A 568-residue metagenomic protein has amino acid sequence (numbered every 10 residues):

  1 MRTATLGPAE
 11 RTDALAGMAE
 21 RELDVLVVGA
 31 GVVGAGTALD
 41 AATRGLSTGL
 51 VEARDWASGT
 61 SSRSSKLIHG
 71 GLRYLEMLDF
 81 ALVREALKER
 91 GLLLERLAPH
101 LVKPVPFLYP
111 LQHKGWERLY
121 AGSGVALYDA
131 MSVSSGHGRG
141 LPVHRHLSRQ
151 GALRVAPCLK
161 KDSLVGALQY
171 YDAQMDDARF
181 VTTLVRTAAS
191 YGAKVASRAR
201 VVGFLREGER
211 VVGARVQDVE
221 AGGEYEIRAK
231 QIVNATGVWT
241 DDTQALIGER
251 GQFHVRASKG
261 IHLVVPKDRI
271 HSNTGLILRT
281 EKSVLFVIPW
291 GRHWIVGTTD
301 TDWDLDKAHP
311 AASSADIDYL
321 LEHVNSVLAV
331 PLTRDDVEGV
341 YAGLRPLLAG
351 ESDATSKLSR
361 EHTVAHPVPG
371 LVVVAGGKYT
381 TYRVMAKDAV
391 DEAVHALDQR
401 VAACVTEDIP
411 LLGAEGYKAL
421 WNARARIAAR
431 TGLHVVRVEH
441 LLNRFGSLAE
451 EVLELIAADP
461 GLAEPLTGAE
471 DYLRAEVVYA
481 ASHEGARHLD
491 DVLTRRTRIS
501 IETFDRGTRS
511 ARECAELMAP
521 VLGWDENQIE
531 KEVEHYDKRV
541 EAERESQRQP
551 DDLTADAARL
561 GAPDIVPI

Functional and structural regions predicted by a protein language model:
M1-V25, D40-R44: Extreme N-terminal leader/targeting segments of oxidoreductases
A14, R54, H100, H113-G124 (+11 more regions): C-terminal accessory subdomains/tails of enzymes that are appended
R21-L23, A221-Q231: Core beta-strand elements of the Rossmann-like FAD/NAD(P) dinucleotide-binding domain in flavoenzyme oxidoreductases
V28, I227-G237: Short hydrophobic core segments
A30-G31, A53: Glycine-rich Rossmann-fold phosphate-binding loop(s) that bind the pyrophosphate of adenine dinucleotide cofactors
A42-S62: Glycine-rich FAD pyrophosphate-binding loop
K66-V155: Dinucleotide-binding Rossmann-like beta1-alpha1 core, especially the glycine-rich loop that anchors the ADP
S197-V212: A conserved short coil-to-beta-strand element within the FAD-binding core of flavoproteins
